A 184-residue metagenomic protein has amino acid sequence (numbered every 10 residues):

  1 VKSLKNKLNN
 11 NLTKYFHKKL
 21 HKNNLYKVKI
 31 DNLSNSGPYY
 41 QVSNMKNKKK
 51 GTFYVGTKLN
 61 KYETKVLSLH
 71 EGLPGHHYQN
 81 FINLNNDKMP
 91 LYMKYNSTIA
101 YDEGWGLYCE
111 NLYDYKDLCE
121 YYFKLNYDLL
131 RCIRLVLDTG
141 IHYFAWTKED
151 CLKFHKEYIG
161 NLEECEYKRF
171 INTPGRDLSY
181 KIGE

Functional and structural regions predicted by a protein language model:
V1-E184: N-terminal maturation segment of proteins
